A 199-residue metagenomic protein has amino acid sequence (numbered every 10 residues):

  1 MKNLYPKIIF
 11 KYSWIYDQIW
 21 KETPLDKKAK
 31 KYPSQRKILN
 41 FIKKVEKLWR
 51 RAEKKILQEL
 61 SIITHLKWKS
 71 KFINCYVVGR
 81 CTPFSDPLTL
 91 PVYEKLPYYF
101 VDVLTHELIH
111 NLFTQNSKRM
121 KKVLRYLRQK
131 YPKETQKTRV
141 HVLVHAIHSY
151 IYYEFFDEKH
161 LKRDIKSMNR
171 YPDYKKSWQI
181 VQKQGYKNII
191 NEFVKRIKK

Functional and structural regions predicted by a protein language model:
M1-P33, L39: N-terminal low-structure segments adjacent to metalloprotease catalytic domains across cellular compartments
K2-L4, K159-K199: Pan-zinc metallopeptidase signature
K28-D86, F155: Auxiliary, metal-adjacent structural segments of Zn-dependent hydrolase domains
F41-R50, P91, Q129-T135: Second-shell loop/turn segments in exported
K47-K54, Y98-Y99, V103, E134-T138: Soluble non-cytosolic domains of exported or imported proteins
L88-L104: Short pre-active-site segment immediately N-terminal to the catalytic Zn-binding motif
D102-K118: Active-site recognition of the HExxH zinc-binding catalytic motif
V123-D173, S177: Post-HExxH zinc-binding segment in Zn-dependent metallohydrolases
